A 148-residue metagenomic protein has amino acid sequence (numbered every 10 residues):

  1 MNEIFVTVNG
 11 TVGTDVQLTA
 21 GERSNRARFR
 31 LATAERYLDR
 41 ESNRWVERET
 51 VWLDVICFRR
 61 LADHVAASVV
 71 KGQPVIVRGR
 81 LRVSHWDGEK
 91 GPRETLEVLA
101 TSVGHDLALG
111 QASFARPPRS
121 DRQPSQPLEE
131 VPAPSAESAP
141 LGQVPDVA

Functional and structural regions predicted by a protein language model:
M1-N2, T19-R23, S42, G91 (+1 more regions): Acidic, gly/ser/pro-rich intrinsically disordered tails
N2, V6-E47, P92-E94: Core FKBP-type peptidyl-prolyl cis-trans isomerase
T7-V12, L31, K71-R82, A100: OB-fold and OB-like beta-barrel modules that bind single-stranded nucleic acids
R28-T33, D54-I56, V98-L99: Short, acidic/hydrophobic/Gly-rich beta-strand patch recurrent on exposed beta strands that often constitutes part
L31-R36, T101-V103, A115-P117: Generic beta-structure capping elements
S42-A67: A beta-strand/beta-hairpin structural motif
F58-G91: Beta-rich strand-turn-strand
H85-K90, T95-E97, G104-H105: C-terminal structural segments of small proteins and small subunits
